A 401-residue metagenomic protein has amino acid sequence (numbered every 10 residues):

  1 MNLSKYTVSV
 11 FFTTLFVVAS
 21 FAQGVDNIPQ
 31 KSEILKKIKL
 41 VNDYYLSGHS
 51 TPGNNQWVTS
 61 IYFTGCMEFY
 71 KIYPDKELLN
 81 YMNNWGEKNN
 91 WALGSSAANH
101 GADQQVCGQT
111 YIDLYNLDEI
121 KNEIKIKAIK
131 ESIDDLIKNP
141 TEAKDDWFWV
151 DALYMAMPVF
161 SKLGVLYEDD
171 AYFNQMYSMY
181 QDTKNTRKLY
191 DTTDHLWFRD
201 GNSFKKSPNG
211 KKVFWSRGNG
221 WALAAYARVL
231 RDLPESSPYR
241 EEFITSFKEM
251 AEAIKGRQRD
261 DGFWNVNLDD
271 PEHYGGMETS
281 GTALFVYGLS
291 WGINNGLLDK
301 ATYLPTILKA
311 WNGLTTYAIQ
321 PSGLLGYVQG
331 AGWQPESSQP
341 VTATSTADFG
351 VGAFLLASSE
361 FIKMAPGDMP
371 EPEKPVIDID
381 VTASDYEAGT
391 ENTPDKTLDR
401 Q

Functional and structural regions predicted by a protein language model:
M1-V25, T397, Q401: Bacterial Sec-dependent N-terminal signal peptides
V25-S60, M67-K88, A92-T110, L114-I129 (+3 more regions): CBM-like carbohydrate-recognition segments
I34-K39, N80-N84, K127-K138, D191-F204 (+1 more regions): Acidic-glycine-rich active-site phosphate/pyrophosphate-binding loop
S50, P74, N90-G94, E119 (+7 more regions): Helix-capping and short linker residues that terminate individual alpha-solenoid repeat units
G65, T110, V159-K162: "A position-specific structural signal for the A-helix of alpha-solenoid helical repeats
D118-K127, E142-A143, D170-N174: Short secondary-structure capping/junction motifs at helix and strand boundaries
K125-P158: Asp-box/WD-like beta-propeller blade repeats and closely related beta-sheet repeat scaffolds
V150-D151, S161-L268, G275-V286, L298-G330 (+3 more regions): Extended ligand-binding clefts on enzyme/binding-domain cores
